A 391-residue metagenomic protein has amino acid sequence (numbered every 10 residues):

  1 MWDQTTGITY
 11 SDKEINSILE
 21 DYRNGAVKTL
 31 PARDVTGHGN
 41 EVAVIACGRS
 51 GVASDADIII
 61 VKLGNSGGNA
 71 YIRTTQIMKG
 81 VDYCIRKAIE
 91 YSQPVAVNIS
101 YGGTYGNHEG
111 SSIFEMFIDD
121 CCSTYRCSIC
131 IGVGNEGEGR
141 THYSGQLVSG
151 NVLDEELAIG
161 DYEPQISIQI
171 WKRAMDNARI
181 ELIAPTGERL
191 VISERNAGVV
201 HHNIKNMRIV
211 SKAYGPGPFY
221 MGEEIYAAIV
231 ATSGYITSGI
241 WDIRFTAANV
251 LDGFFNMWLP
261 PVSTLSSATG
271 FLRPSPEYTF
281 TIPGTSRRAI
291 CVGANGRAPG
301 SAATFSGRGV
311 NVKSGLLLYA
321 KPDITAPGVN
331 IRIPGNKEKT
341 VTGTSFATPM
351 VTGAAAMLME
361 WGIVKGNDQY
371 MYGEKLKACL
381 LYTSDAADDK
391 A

Functional and structural regions predicted by a protein language model:
M1-N40, Y91, T186-W241, F245-P260: Active-site core segment of subtilase-fold serine proteases
M1-T75, S92, R126, P164 (+5 more regions): Subtilisin-like serine protease catalytic core
A43-A46, I59-G67, I85-Q93, N177-R179 (+3 more regions): Hydrolase catalytic cores
K79-Y83: Short, well-ordered amphipathic alpha-helical segments that serve as non-catalytic structural scaffolds within diverse
I85-H108, G132-V133: Short acidic, glycine-rich surface-loop motifs adjacent to enzyme active sites
Y105-E115, G132, E136-R173, N177-E181 (+6 more regions): Active-site-adjacent substrate-recognition loops and nearby beta-strands within hydrolase catalytic domains
I113-R126: Catalytic-core regions built around general acid/base machinery
D385-A391: A short, hydrophobic C-terminal helix/tail in secreted or cell-surface proteins
